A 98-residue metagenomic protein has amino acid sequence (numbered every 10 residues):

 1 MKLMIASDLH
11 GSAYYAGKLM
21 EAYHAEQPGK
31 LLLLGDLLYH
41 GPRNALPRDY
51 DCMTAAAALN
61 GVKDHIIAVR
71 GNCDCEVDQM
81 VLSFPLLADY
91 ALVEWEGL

Functional and structural regions predicted by a protein language model:
K2-E96: Core catalytic region of metal-dependent phosphoesterases/phosphodiesterases, especially metallo-beta-lactamase-like
